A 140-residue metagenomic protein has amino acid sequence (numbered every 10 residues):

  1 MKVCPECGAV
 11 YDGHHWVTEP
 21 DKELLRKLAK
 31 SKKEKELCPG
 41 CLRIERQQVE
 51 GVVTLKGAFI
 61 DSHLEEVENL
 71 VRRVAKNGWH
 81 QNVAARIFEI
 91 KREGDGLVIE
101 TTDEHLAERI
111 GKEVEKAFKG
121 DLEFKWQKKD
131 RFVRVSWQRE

Functional and structural regions predicted by a protein language model:
M1-R46: N-terminal cysteine/histidine-rich coordination modules
V3, V10, R72-W79, A84 (+3 more regions): Long C-terminal interaction/binding lobes of large macromolecular proteins
H15, E19, D61-H63, V98 (+2 more regions): Residues in flexible loops and secondary-structure boundaries
V17-P20, G51-T54, K112: A generic "cationic amphipathic patch" detector
K27-L28, D61, K91-G94, R134-Q138: Short amphipathic alpha-helical patches
S31, R46, R92, K128-D130: Short coil/turn motifs at beta-sheet boundaries
I44-L106: Extended interfacial segments that mediate partner engagement and assembly in macromolecular machines
